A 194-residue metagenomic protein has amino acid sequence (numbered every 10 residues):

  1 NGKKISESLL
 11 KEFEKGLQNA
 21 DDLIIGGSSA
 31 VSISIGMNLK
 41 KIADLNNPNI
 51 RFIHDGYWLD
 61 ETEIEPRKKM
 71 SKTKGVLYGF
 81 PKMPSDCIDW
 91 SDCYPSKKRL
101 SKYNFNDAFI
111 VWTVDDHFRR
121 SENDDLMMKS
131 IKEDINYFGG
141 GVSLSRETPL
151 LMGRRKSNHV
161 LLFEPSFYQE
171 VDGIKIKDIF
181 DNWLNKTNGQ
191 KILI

Functional and structural regions predicted by a protein language model:
N1-I194: C-terminal His-loop and adjacent cap/lid subdomain of alpha/beta-hydrolase
